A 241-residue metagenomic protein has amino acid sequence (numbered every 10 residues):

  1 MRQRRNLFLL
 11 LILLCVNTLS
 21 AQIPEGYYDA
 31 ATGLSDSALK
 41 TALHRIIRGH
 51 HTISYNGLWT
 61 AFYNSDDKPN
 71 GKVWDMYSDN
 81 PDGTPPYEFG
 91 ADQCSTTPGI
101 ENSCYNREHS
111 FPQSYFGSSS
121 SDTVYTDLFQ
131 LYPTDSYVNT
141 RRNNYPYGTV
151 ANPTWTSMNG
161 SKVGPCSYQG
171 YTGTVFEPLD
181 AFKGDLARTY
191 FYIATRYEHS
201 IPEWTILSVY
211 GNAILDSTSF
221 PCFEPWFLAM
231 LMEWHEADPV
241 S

Functional and structural regions predicted by a protein language model:
M1-P24: Bacterial Sec-dependent N-terminal signal peptides
M1-R4, Y87, Y147, C166: Generic low-complexity segments that are intrinsically disordered, proline-rich and/or Lys/Arg-biased
N6-L7, D36, K40, C104 (+2 more regions): Alpha-helix initiation and N-capping motif
I12, T32, D36, F220-E224: Intrinsic-disorder-associated interaction segments
Q22-G83: N-terminal module-boundary/linker segments of secreted carbohydrate-active enzymes
N80-C104: Short, His- and charge-rich active-site/binding loops that engage polyanionic ligands
S95-N106, F111-S241: Domain-level detector of nuclease and nuclease-like folds in predominantly extracellular/periplasmic contexts
